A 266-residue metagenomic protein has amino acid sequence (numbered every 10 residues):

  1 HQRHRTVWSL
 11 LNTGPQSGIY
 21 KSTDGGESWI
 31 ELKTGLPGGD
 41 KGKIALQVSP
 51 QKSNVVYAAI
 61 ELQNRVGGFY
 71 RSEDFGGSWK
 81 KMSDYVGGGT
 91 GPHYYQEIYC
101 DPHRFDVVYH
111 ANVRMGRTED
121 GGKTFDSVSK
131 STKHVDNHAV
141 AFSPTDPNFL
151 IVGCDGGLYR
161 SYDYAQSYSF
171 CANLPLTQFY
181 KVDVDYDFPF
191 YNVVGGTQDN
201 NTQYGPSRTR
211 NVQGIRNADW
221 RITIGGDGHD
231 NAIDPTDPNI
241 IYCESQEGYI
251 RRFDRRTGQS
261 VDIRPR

Functional and structural regions predicted by a protein language model:
H1-R266: Beta-propeller blade termini and top-face loops
